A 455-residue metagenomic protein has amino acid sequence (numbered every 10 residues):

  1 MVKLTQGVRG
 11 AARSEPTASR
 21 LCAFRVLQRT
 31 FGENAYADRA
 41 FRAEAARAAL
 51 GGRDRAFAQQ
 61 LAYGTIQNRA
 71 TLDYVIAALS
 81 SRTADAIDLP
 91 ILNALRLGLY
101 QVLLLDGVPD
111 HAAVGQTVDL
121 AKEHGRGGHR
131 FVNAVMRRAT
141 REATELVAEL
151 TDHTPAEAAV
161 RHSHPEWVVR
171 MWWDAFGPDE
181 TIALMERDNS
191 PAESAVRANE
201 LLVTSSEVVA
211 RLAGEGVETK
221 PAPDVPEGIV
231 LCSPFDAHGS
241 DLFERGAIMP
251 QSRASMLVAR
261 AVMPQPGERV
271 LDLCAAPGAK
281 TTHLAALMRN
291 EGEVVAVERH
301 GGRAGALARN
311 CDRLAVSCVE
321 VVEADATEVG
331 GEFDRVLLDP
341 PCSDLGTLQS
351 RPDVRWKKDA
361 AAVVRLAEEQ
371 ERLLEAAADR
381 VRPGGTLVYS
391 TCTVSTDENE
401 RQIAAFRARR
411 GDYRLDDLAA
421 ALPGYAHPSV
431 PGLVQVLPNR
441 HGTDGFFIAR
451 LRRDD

Functional and structural regions predicted by a protein language model:
M1-D455: S-adenosylmethionine
